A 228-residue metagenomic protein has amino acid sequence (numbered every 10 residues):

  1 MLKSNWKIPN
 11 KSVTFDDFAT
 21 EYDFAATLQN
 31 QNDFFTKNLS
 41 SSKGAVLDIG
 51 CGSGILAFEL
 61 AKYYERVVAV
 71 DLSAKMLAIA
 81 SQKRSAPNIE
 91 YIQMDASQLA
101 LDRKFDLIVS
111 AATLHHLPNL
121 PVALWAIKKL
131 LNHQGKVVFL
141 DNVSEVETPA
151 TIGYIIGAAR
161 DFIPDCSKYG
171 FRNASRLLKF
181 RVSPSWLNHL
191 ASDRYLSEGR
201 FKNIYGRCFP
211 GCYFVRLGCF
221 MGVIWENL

Functional and structural regions predicted by a protein language model:
M1-S41, L56-E59: Conserved class I S-adenosyl-L-methionine
G44-G50: Conserved class I S-adenosyl-L-methionine
S53-Q98: Class I SAM-dependent methyltransferase SAM/SAH-binding core
V109: A conserved beta-strand element that flanks and buttresses the S-adenosyl-L-methionine
V122-H133: A short glycine-rich, Lys/Arg-flanked "PGG" loop and its adjoining helix->strand segment in the class I
G135-D141: Conserved beta-strand signature within the Rossmann-like core of class I S-adenosyl-L-methionine
N142-I204: C-terminal alpha-helical "lid/dimerization" subdomain adjacent to the S-adenosyl-L-methionine
N188-L228: Conserved Class I S-adenosyl-L-methionine
